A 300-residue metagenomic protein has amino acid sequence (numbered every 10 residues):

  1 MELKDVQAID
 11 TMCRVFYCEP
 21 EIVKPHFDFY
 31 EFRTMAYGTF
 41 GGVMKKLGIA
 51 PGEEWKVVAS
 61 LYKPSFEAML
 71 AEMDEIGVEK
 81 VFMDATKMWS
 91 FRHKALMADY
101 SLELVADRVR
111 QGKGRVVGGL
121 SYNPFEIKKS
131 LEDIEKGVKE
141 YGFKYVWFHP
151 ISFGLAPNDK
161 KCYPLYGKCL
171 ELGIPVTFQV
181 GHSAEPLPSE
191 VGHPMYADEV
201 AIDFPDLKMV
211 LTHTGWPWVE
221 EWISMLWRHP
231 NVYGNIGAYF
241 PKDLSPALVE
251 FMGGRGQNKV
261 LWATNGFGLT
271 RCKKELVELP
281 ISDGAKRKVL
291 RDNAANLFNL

Functional and structural regions predicted by a protein language model:
M1-T11, C18-E75, E79-K80, K136 (+2 more regions): Mid-to-C-terminal alpha-helical segments outside catalytic/metal-binding sites
D10, K80-A85, S121, V210-T212 (+3 more regions): Short beta-strand segments
M12, M73, V105, G137 (+6 more regions): Conserved, mostly hydrophobic/aromatic
R14-F16, T86-S90, N123-F125, I151-L155 (+5 more regions): Short, solvent-exposed loop/turn segments at secondary-structure junctions
E19-P25, K94-A95, L131-E132, S189-E190 (+3 more regions): Short aromatic-enriched loop/helix-cap "lid" or pocket-rim segments at secondary-structure transitions that line
F66-L70, L102-V109, I134-E135, C162 (+4 more regions): Generic structural signal for well-ordered alpha-helices, preferentially at hydrophobic/aromatic core positions
E79-F178, S183-A184: Active-site gating/metal-coordination segments in enzymes
E140-F148, G154-L261: Catalytic pocket-lining loop regions of alpha/beta-barrel enzymes, especially the amidohydrolase/enolase/GH5 lineages
